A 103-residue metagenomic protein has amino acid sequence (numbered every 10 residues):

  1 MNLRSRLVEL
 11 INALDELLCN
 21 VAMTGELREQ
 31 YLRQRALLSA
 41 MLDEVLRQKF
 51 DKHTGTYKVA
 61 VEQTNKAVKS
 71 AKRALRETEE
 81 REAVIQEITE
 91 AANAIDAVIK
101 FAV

Functional and structural regions predicted by a protein language model:
M1-E77: Short amphipathic alpha-helical segments that predominantly mediate membrane engagement
N65-V103: Short, cationic, amphipathic peptide segments
